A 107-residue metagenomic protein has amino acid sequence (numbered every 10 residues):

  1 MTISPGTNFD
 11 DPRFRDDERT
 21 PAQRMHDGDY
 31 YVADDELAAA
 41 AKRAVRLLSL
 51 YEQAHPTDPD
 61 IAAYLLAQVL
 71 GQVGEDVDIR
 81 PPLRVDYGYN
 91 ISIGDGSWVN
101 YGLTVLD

Functional and structural regions predicted by a protein language model:
M1-D76: Terminal amphipathic alpha-helical/low-complexity segments used for targeting or macromolecular assembly
G28, N90-I91: A short, glycine- and basic residue-enriched loop/turn that sits immediately adjacent to a domain's principal
A62, Y89-N90: Residues at alpha-helix caps and immediate loop-helix transition turns in enzyme cores, especially N- and C-cap
E75-V85, I91, D95-L103: A structural motif detector for beta-strand N-caps
L106-D107: Short, Lys/Arg-rich amphipathic alpha-helical interaction segments that bind nucleic acids or acidic protein surfaces
